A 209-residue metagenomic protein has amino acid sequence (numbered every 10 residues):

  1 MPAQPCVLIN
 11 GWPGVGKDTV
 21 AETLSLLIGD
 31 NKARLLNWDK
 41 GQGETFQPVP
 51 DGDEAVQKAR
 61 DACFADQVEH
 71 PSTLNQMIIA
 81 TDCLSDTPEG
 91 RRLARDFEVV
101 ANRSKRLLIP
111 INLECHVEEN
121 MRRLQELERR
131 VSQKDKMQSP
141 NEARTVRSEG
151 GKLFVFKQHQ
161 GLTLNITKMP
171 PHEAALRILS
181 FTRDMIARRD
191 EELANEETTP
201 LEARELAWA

Functional and structural regions predicted by a protein language model:
M1-Q4, S72: Phosphate-binding P-loop
I9: Hydrophobic anchor at the beta1->P-loop junction of P-loop NTPases
W12: P-loop (Walker A) phosphate-binding loop of NTP-binding proteins
G16: Conserved glycine(s) of the Walker
T19-V68: Conserved substrate/cofactor phosphate-moiety recognition/catalytic segment in nucleotide-dependent phosphotransferases
G41-Q42, S85-D86, E114-M121, P170: Conserved nucleotide-binding/hydrolysis micro-motifs of P-loop NTPases
A55-N112: Glycine-rich phosphate-binding loop used to anchor ATP phosphates in small-molecule kinases, encompassing both
E114, R122-R177, I186-W208: Small-molecule kinase domains that catalyze NTP-dependent phosphoryl transfer to phosphate-bearing small molecules
